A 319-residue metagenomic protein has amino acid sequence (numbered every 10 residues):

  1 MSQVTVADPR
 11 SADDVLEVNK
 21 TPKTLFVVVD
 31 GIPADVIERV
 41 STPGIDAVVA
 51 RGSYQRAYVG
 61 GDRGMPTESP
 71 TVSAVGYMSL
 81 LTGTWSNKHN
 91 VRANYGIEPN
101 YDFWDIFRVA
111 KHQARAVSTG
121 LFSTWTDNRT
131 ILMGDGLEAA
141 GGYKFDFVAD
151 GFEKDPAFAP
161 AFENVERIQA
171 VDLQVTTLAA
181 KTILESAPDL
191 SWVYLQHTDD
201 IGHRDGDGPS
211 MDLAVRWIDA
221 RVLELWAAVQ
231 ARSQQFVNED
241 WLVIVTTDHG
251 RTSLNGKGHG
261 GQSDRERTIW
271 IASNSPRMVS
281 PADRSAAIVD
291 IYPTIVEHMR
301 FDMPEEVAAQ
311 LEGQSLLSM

Functional and structural regions predicted by a protein language model:
V4-Y54: Active-site-proximal N-terminal segment of extracellular/periplasmic enzymes that hydrolyze or transfer
T24-V28, D35, Q55-Y58, S79-L81 (+5 more regions): Structural recognition of the beta-strand scaffold that forms the well-ordered cores of secreted hydrolase catalytic
L25-F26, G44-I45, W217-H259, I295: Metal-dependent active-site segment of extracytoplasmic phospho-/sulfohydrolases and closely related
D35-V72, G83, G120: Short, structured active-site-proximal loop/turn typified by the sulfatase FGly-forming signature C/S-X-P-X-R
V75-Y77, L81-T84, H259-M303, L317: Substrate-binding rim/cap in mid-to-C-terminal beta-strand-loop elements of soluble/periplasmic
N87, V91-E163: Catalytic-site neighborhoods of secreted/periplasmic enzymes that process anionic sulfate/phosphate groups
R92-I97, P209-D212, R277-A286, P304-E305: Active-site rim elements
G134-L137, A149-G151, T177-E224: Active-site His/acidic residue clusters
